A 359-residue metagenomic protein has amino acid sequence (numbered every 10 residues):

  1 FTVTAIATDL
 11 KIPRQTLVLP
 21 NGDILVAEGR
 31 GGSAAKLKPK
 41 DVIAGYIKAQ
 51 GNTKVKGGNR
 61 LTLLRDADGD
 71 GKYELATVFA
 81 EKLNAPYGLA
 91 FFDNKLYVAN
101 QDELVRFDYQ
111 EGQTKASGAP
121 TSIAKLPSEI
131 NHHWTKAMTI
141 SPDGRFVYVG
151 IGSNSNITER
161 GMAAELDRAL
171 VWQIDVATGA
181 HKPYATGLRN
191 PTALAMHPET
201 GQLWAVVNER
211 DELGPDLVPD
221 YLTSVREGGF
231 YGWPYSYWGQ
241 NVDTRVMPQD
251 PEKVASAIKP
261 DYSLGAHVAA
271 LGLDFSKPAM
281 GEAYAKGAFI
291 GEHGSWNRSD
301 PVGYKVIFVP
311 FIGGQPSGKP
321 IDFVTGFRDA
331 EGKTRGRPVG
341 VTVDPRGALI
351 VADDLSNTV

Functional and structural regions predicted by a protein language model:
T4-A34, G88, V268-K277, F289-G294: Beta-strand-rich domains and repeat architectures in extracellular enzymes and scaffolds, especially beta-propellers
A5-L10, T77-L83, I123-I130, P183-G187 (+3 more regions): Surface loop/turn motifs at the tips and blade-to-blade linkers of beta-strand repeat domains
T16, L89, M138, P191-L194 (+2 more regions): Hydrophobic core register within WD40 beta-propeller blades
L19-G22, F91-N94, I140-G144, H197-T200 (+2 more regions): Residue-level detector of Asp-centered blade-edge/turn motifs that repeat once per structural unit in beta-propeller
D23-L25, K95-V98, F146-G150, Q202-V206 (+2 more regions): Conserved beta-propeller blade signature
G29-R30, Q101-E103, Y109, G152-N154 (+3 more regions): Short loop/turn segments immediately following the C-termini of beta-strands
S33-G58, T135, S153-E159, E165-K182 (+4 more regions): Beta-propeller domain segments
K72-K95, N100-D143, S153, A180: Asp-box/WD-like beta-propeller blade repeats and closely related beta-sheet repeat scaffolds
